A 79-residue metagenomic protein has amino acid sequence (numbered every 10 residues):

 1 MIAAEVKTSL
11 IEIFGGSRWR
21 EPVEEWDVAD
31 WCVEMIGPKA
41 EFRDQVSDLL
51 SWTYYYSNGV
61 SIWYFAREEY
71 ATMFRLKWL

Functional and structural regions predicted by a protein language model:
M1-N58: The feature represents the first ordered module of a protein
Y54-L79: Short, compact, well-ordered microdomains
